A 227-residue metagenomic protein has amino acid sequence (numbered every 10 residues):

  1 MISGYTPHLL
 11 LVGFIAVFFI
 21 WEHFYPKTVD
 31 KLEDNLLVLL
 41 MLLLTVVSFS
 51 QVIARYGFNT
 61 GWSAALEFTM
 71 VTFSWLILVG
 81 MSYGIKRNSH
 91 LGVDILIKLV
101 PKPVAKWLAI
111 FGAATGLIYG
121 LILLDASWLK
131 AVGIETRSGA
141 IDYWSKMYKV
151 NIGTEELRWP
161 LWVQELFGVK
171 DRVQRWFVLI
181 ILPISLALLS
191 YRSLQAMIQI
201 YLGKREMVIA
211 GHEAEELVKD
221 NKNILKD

Functional and structural regions predicted by a protein language model:
M1-D227: Alpha-helical transmembrane segments and membrane-interface helix-loop junctions in multi-pass membrane proteins
